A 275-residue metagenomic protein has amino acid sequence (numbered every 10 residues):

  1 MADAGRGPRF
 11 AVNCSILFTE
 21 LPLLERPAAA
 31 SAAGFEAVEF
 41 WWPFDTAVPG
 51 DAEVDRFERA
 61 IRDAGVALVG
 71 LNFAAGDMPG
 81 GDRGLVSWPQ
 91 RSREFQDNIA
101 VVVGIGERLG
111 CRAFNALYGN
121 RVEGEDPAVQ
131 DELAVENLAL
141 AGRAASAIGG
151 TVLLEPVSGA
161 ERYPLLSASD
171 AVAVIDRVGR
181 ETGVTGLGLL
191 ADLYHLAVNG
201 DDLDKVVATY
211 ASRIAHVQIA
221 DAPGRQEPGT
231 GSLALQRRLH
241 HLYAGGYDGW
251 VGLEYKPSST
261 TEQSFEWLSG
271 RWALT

Functional and structural regions predicted by a protein language model:
M1-A11, I16, E20-G34, R62 (+5 more regions): Histidine-acidic metal/acid-base catalytic patches
A2-C14, G70-V86, Y118-V122: N-terminal small/glycine-rich loop or linker at the start of catalytic domains across soluble metabolic enzymes
D3, D63, D82-G188: Active-site acidic/histidine proton-transfer and metal-coordination neighborhood in alpha/beta enzyme cores
I16-F18, W42-F44, A74-D77, Y118-V122 (+4 more regions): Active-site-proximal loop/turn and secondary-structure-junction residues that shape catalytic pockets, frequently
E39, G70-N72, N115, L153 (+2 more regions): Conserved beta-strand positions in the central sheet of alpha/beta enzyme cores
E39-R62, Y118-V122, D126, P223-Q226: Glycine-rich, proline-tolerant flexible connector loops at the mouths of alpha/beta enzymes
F44, V48-A67, N98-L109, V135-R143 (+1 more regions): Short amphipathic alpha-helices and their capping/turn segments at secondary-structure boundaries
V48, P79, G124, R162 (+2 more regions): Glycine/Thr-rich phosphate-binding loops of Rossmann-like dinucleotide-binding domains
